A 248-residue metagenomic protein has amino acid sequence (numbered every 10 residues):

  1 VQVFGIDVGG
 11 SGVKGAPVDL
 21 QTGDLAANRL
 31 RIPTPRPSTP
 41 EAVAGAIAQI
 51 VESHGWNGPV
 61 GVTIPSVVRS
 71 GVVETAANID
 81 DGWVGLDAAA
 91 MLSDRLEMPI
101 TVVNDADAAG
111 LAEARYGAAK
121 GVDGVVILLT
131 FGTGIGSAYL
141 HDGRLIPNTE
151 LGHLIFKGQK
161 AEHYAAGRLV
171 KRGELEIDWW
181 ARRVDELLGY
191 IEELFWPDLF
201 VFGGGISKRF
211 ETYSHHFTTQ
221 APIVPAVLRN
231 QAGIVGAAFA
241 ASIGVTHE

Functional and structural regions predicted by a protein language model:
V1-V60, V68-V72, A90-M98, A112-L128 (+1 more regions): ATP-binding/phosphotransfer module of carbohydrate and carboxylate kinases, centering on a glycine-rich
I64: Glycine-rich nucleotide/cofactor/substrate-binding loop typically near the N-terminus or early in the first domain
V73-G85: A charged helix-plus-loop insertion that forms the helical arch/lid used to bind and gate nucleic-acid substrates
I100-D105: General beta-strand structural signal in soluble alpha/beta enzymes
G136: Histidine-centered metal-chelating micro-motifs
